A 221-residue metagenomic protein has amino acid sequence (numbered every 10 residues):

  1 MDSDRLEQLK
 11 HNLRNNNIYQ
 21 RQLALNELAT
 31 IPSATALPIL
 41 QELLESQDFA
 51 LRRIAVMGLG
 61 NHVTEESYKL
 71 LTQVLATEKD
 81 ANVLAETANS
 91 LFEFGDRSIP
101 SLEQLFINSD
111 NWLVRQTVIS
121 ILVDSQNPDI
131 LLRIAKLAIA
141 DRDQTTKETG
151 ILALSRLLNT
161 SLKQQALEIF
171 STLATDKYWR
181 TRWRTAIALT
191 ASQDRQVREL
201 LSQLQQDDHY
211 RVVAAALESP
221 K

Functional and structural regions predicted by a protein language model:
M1-D2, H11, Q20-S33, E42 (+9 more regions): Structural detector for internal amphipathic alpha-helices that build alpha-solenoid repeat scaffolds
D4-R5, A36, N82, L131 (+3 more regions): HEAT/HEAT-like alpha-solenoid repeats
Q8-K10, I39-Q41, L70-T72, S101-Q104 (+3 more regions): Buried hydrophobic core positions in alpha-solenoid tandem helical repeats
L13, L44, L75, L105-F106 (+3 more regions): A conserved position within tetratricopeptide repeats
N16-N17, Q47-F49, K79-D80, D110-N111 (+3 more regions): Short inter-helical turns and helix N-cap capping residues of alpha-solenoid HEAT/ARM repeat scaffolds
A34-L37, E65-Y68, P128-L131, Q144 (+2 more regions): Ankyrin repeat helix-2 register
N159-F170, T175-R180: Intrinsically disordered, low-complexity segments enriched in Gly and acidic/Ser/Thr residues that form flexible
V197, S202-K221: Eukaryotic acidic, Ser/Thr-rich intrinsically disordered low-complexity regions
